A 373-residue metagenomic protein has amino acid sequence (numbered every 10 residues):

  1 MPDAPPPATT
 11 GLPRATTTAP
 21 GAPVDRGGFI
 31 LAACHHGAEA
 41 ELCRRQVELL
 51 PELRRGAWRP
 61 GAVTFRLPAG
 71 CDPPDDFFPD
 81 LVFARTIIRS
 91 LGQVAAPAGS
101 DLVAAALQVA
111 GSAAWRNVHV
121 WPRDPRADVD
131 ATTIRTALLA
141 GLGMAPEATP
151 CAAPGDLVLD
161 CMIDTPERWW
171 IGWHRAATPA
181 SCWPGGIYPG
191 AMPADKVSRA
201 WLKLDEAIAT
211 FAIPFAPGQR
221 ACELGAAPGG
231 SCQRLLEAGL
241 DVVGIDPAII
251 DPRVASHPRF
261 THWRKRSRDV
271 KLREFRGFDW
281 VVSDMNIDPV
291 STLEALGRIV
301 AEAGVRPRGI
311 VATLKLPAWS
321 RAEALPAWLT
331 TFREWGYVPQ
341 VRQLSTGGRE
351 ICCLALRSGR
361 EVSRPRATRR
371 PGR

Functional and structural regions predicted by a protein language model:
M1-R373: SAM-dependent transferase fold signal centered on methyltransferase-like domains, encompassing both Class I
